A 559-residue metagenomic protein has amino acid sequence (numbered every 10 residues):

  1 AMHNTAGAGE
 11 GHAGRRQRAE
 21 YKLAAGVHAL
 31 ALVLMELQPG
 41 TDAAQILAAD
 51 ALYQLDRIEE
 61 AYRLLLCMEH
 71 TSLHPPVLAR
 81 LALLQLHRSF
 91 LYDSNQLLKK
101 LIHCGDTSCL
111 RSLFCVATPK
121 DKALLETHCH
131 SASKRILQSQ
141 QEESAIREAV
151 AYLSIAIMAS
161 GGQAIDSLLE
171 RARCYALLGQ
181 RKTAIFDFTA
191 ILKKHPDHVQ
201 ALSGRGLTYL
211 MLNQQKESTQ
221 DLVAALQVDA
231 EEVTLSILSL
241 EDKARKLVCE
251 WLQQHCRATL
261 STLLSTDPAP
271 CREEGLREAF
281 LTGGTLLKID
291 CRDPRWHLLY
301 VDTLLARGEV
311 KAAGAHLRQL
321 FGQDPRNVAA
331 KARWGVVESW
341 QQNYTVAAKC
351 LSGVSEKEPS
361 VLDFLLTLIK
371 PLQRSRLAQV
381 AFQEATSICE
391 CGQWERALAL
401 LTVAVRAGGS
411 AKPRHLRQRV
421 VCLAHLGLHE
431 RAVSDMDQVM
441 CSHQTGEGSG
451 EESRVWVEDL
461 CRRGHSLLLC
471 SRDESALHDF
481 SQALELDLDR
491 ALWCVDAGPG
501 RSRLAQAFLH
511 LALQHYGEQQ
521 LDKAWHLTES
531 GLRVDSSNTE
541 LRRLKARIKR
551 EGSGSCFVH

Functional and structural regions predicted by a protein language model:
A1-H559: Alpha-helical tetratricopeptide repeat
